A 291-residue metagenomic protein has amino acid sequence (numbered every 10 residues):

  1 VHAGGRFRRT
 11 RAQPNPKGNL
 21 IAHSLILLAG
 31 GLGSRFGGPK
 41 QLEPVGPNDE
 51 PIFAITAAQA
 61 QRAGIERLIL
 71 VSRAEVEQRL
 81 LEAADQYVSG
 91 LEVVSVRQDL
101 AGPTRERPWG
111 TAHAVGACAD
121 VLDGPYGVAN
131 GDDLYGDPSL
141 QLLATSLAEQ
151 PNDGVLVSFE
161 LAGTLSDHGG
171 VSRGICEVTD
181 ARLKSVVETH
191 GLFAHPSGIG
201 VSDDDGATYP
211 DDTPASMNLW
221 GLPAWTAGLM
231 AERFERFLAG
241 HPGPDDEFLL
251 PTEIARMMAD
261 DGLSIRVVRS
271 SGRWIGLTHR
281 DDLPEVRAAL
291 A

Functional and structural regions predicted by a protein language model:
G18-A84, V93, Q98, G102-T104: N-terminal glycine-rich phosphate-binding loop and ensuing alpha1 helix
G33, L134-G136: A short, conserved beta-strand element in the Rossmann-like catalytic core that flanks the donor/metal-binding loop
V88-P125: Short phosphate-binding loop-to-helix
G124-L134: Short beta-strand-to-loop acidic/aromatic patch adjacent to the donor-nucleotide binding site
G136-W220, A224: Conserved core of the sugar-phosphate nucleotidyltransferase
A231-G262: A C-terminal functional module that forms or caps the active site or interfaces directly with catalytic machinery
